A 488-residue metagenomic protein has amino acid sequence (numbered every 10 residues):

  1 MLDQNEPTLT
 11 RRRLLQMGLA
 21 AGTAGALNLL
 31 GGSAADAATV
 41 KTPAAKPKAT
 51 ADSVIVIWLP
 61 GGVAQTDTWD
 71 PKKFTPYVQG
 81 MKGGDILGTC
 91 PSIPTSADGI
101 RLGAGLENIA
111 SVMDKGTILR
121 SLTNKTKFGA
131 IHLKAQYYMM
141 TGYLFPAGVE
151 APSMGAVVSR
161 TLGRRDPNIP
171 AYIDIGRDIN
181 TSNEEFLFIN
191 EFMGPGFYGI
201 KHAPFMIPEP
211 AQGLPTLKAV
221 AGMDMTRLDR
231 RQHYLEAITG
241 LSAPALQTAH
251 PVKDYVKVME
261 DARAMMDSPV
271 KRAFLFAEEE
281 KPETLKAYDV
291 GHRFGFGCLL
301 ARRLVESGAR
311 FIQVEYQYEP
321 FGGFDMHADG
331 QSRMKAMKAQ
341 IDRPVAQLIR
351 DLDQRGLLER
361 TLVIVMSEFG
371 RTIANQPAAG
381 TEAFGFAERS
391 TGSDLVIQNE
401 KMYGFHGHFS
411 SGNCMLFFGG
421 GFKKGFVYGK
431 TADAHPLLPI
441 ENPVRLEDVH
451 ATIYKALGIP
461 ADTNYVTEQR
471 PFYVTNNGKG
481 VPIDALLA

Functional and structural regions predicted by a protein language model:
M1-A488: Ligand-binding pockets and gating/stacking loops
